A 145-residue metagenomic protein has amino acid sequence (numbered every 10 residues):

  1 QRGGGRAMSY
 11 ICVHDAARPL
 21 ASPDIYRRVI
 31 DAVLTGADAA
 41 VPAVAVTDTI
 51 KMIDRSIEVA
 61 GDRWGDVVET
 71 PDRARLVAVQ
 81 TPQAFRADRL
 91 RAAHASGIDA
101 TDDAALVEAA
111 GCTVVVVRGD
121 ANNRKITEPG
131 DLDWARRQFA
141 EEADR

Functional and structural regions predicted by a protein language model:
Q1-Y10: Active-site nucleotide-sugar/metal-binding loop of Leloir-type enzymes
G4-G5, L34, A140: Residue-level signal for alpha-helix termini/capping positions
I11, A16-A17, P23-D24, R28 (+1 more regions): Oxyanion-binding "anion nests"
I11-H14, V115-G119: Short beta-strands and strand-loop turn motifs
H14-D15, A45, R86, E128: Residue-level signal for inorganic ion chemistry
A17, A121-R124: Glycine-rich "substrate-gating" loop/helix at the edge of Rossmann-like oxidoreductase active sites
L20-V117, R145: Conserved core of the sugar-phosphate nucleotidyltransferase
D102-A104, A121-N122, P129-R145: SAM-dependent methyltransferases
